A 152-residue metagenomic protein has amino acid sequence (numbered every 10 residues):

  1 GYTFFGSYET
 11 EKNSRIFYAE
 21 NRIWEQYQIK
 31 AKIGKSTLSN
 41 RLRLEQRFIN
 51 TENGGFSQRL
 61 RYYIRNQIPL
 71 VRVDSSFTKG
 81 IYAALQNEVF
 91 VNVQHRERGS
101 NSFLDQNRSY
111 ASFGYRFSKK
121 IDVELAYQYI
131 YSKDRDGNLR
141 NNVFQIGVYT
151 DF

Functional and structural regions predicted by a protein language model:
Y2-Y8, A31-K35, L44-F48, V89-V93 (+2 more regions): Transmembrane beta-strands of outer-membrane beta-barrel pores
G6, G34-L38, V73-S76, I81 (+1 more regions): Repeated loop/turn-to-beta-strand initiation elements of outer-membrane beta-barrel proteins
K12-I16, T51-G55, E97-S102, K133-G137: Outer-membrane beta-barrel domain signature
A19-I23, G54-L60, F103-S109, R140-F144: Residues that define the transmembrane beta-barrel architecture of outer-membrane proteins
E25-A31, Y62-L70, A111-Y115, I146-T150: Residues on the lipid-exposed face of transmembrane beta-strands in outer-membrane beta-barrel proteins
Y27, N40-L42, A83-N87, F113 (+1 more regions): Membrane-embedded beta-strand positions of outer-membrane beta-barrel proteins
L42-V93: Detector for outer-membrane/organellar transmembrane beta-barrel domains, recognizing the amphipathic beta-strand
L85, Q94-R98, L104, R108-F152: Predominantly the C-terminal beta-signal and adjacent terminal strand-loop region of outer-membrane beta-barrel
